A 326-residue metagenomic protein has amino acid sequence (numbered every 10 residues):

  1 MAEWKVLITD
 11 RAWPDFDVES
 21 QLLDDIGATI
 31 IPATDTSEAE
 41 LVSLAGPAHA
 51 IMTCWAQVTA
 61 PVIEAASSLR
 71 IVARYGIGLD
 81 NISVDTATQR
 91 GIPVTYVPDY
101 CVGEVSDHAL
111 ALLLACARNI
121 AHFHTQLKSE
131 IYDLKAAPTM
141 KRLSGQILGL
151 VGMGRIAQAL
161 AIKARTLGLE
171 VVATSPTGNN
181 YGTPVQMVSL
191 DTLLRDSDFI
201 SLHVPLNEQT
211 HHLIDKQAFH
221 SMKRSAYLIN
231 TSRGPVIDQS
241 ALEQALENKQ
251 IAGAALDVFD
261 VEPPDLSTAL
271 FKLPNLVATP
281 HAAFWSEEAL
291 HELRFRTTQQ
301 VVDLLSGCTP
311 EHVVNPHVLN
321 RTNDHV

Functional and structural regions predicted by a protein language model:
M1-A48, G168, V172, L305 (+1 more regions): N-terminal glycine-/charge-rich "phosphate-binding" loop or analogous flexible N-terminal tail
E3, L69, S144-I147, K216 (+1 more regions): Phosphate-coordination loops involved in phosphoryl transfer and adenosine-cofactor binding
D10, H49-H124, M140: Phosphate/diphosphate ligand-binding glycine-rich loop within oxidoreductases
H49-A50, I71, F199, Y227 (+2 more regions): Short, Asp-centered acidic motifs that coordinate Mg2+ and/or phosphate in catalytic or ligand-binding sites
V58-I63, E170, P176-A269: Rossmann-like adenosine-cofactor binding region
R90, K216, S225-V326: Rossmann-like dinucleotide-binding domain for NAD(H)/NADP(H)
R90-I92, P98-I147, A159-I162, T166 (+2 more regions): Phosphate-binding beta-alpha-beta segment of Rossmann-like dinucleotide-binding domains, i.e., the NAD(P)
M153-G154: Glycine-rich Rossmann-fold phosphate-binding loop(s) that bind the pyrophosphate of adenine dinucleotide cofactors
